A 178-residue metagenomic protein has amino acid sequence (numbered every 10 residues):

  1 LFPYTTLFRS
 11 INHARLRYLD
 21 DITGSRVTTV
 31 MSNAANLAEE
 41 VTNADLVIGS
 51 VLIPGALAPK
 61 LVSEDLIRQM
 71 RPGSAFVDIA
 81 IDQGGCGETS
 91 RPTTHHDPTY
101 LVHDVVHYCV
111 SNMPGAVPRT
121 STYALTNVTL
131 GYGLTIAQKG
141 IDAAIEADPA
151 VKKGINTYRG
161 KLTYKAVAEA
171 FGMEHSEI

Functional and structural regions predicted by a protein language model:
L1-L7: Short, small-residue-biased leader/transition segments that mark boundaries at the very start of proteins
F8-I11, M31: Conserved acidic E/D residue at the C-terminus of a beta-strand in Rossmann-like folds
I11-N12, P54, M113: Residue-level "edge-of-site" marker
L16: Short alpha-helix immediately C-terminal to the canonical SAM-binding loop
D21-H103: Rossmann-like adenosine-cofactor binding region
I81, C86-I178: Adenosine-phosphate binding glycine-rich loop
